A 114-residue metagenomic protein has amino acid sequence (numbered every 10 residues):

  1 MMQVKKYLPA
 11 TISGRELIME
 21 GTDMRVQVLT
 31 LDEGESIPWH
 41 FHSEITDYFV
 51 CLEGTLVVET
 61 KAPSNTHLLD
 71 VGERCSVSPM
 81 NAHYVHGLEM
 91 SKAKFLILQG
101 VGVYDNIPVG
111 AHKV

Functional and structural regions predicted by a protein language model:
M1-Q27, P38-W39, V71, C75-S76 (+1 more regions): A short, N-terminal "cap"/entry segment at the start of jelly-roll beta-barrel domains of the cupin/DSBH fold
V28, S76, M90-I107: A short hydrophobic beta-strand segment most commonly corresponding to one strand of the jelly-roll/cupin
T30-D32, S43-V58: Short, conserved beta-strand element in jelly-roll/cupin
S36-P38, G54-E59, R74: Short beta-strand segments in beta-sandwich/barrel cores
T55-V57, A82, K92: Structural motif
P63-M80: Short acidic-glycine-tyrosine-enriched beta hairpin
V85-E89: Asparagine-centered strand-capping/turn motif at beta-strand->loop junctions
